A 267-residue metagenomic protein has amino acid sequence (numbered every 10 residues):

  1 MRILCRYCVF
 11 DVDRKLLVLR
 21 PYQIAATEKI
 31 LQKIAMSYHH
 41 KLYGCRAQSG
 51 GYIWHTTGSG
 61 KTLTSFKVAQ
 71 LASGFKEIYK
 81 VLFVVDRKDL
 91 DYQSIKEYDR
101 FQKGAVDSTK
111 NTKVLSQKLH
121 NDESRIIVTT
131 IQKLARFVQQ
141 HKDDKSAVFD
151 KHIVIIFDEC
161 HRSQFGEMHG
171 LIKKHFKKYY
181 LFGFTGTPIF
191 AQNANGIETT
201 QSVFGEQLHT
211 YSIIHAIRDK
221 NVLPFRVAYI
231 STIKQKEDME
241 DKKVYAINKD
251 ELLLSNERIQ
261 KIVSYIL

Functional and structural regions predicted by a protein language model:
M1-K80, D89, Q93-G104, D122-R125 (+3 more regions): ATP-dependent helicase/translocase motor core
T56-T57, E159-S163, H175-N193, K220: Conserved helicase ATPase motor motifs in RecA-like P-loop NTPase domains
S59, V85-K88, S108-Q117, I131-R136: Conserved helicase motor
E77-Y79, S124, K151-H152, F176-Y180 (+2 more regions): Short glycine-/polar-rich loops that comprise or flank the Walker A/P-loop and associated switch/sensor motifs
K88-L90, Q132-R136, H161-R162, G186-A191 (+2 more regions): Conserved nucleotide-binding/hydrolysis micro-motifs of P-loop NTPases
R100, K113-I127, S146-A147: Conserved motor-coupling elements within RecA-like helicase/translocase cores
I126-L171: Conserved RecA-like ASCE ATPase "motif II neighborhood" in helicase/translocase motors
A194-L267: Interdomain helical connector at the RecA1-RecA2 junction of SF1/SF2 helicase-like NTPases
